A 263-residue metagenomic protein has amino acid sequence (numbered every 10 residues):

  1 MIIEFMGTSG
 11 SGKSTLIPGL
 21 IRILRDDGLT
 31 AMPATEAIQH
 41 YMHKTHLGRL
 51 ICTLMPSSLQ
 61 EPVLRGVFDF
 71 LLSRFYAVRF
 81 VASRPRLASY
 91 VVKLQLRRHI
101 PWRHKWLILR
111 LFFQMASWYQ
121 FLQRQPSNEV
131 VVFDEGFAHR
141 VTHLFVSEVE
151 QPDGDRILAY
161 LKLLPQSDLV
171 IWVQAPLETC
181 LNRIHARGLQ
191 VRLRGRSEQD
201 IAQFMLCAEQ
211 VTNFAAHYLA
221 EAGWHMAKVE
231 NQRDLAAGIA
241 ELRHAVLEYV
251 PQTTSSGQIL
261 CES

Functional and structural regions predicted by a protein language model:
F5: Hydrophobic anchor at the beta1->P-loop junction of P-loop NTPases
T8: P-loop (Walker A) phosphate-binding loop of NTP-binding proteins
K13: Conserved lysine of the Walker
L16: Hydrophobic positions on the alpha1 helix immediately C-terminal to the Walker A/P-loop
I21-H99: N-terminal phosphate/diphosphate-binding loop that engages ATP/GTP or pyrophosphate donors across diverse enzyme folds
Y76-L161: Glycine-rich phosphate-binding loop used to anchor ATP phosphates in small-molecule kinases, encompassing both
E135-G136, L163-A186: Conserved phosphate-donor/acceptor-positioning beta-strand/loop module used by diverse small-molecule
L181-S263: NTP-dependent small-molecule kinase module
